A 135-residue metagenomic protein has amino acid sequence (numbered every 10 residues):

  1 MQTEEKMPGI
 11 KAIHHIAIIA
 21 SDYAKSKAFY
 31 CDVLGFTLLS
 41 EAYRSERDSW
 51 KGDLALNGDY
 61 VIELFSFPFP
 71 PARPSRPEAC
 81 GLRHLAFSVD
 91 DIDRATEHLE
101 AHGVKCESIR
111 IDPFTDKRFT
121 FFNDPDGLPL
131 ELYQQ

Functional and structural regions predicted by a protein language model:
M1-A24, L82-F87: N-terminal beta-strand motif that seeds the catalytic metal site of vicinal oxygen chelate
M1-G9, D53, T96-Q135: Vicinal oxygen chelate
Q2, S40, R47-W50, F69-S75 (+1 more regions): A short, acidic/glycine-rich surface segment
A12, D48-W50, G81, D116: Exposed loop/turn and edge beta-strand positions of beta-sandwich/beta-sheet ligand-binding modules
I19-V61, A101: Core segments of cupin and vicinal oxygen chelate
F29, D93-H98: Short amphipathic alpha-helices within nucleic acid-binding modules
L64, P77-A79: Helix-adjacent hinge/juxtasegments
